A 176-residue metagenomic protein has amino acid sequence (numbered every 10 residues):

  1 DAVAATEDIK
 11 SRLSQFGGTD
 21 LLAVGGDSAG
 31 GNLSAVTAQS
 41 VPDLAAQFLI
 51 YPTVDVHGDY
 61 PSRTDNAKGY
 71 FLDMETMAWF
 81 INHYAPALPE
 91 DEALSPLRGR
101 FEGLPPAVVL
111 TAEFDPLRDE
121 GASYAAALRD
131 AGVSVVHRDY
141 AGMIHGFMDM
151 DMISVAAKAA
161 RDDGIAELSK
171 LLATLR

Functional and structural regions predicted by a protein language model:
D1-R176: Alpha/beta-hydrolase superfamily serine-hydrolase fold, recognizing
